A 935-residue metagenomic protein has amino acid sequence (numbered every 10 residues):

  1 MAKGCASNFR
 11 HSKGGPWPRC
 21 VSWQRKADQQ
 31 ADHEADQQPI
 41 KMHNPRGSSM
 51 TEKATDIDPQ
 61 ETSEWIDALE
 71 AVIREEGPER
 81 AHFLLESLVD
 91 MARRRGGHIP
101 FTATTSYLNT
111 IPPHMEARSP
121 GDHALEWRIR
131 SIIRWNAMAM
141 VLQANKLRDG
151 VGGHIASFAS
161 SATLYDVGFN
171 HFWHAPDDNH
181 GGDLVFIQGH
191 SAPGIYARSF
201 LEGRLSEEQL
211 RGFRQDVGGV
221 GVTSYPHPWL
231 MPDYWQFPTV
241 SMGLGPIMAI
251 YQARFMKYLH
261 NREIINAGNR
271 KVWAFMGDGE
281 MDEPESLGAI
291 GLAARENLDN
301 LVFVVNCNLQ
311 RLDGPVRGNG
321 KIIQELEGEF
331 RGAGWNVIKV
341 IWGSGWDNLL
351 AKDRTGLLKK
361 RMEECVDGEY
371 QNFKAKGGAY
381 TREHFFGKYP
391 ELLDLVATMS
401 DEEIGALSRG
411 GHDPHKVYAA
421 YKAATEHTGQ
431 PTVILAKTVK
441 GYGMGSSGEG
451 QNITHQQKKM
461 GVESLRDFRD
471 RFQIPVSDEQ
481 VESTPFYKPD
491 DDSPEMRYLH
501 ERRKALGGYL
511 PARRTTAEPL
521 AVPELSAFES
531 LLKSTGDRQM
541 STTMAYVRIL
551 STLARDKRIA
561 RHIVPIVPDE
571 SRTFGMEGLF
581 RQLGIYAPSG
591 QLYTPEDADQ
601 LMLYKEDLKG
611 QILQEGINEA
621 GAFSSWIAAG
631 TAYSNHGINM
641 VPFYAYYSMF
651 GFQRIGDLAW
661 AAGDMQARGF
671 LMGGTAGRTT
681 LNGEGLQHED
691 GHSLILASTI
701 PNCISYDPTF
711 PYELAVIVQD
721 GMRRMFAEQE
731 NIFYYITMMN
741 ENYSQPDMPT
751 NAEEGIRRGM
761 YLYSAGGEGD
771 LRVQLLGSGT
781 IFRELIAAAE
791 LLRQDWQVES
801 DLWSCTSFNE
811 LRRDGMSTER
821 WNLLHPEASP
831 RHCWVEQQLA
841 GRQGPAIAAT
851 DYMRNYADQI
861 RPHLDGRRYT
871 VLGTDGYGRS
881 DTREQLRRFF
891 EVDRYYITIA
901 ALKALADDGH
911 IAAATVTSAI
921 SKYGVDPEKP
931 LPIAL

Functional and structural regions predicted by a protein language model:
K26-D36: Asp/Glu-rich intrinsically disordered low-complexity tracts
T51-E202, F468, T542-D556, V567: N-terminal amphipathic, basic-rich helices that act as targeting or association modules
A68-A71, R118-E126, A144-G153, D177-D183 (+13 more regions): Glycine- and acidic
E116-A137, F158, W173-P176, D183-L184 (+9 more regions): Non-catalytic terminal/interface segments that mediate subunit docking, oligomerization, and allosteric communication
G121-I133, A137-L147, H154-E296, N319-G320 (+5 more regions): Cofactor-binding active-site loop characterized by glycine-rich and histidine/acidic residues
Q215-P238, L244, Y258-N269, L287-P489 (+7 more regions): Thiamine diphosphate
